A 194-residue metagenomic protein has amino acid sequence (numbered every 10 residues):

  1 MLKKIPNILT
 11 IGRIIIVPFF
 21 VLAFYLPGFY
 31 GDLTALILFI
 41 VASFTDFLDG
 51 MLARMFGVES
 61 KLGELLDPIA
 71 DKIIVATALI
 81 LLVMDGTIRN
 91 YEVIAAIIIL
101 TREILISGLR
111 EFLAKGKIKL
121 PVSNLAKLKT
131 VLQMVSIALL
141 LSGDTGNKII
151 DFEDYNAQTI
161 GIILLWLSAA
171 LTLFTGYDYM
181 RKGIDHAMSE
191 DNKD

Functional and structural regions predicted by a protein language model:
M1-N7, V17, P27, A35-S43 (+2 more regions): C-terminal membrane-associated helical module and adjoining short loops/tails
L2-K3, I11-I15, E64-D67: Hydrophobic alpha-helical transmembrane segments of integral membrane proteins, especially lipid-exposed positions
T10, S60, S123: Residue-level signal for threonine
G12-F19, A70-L79, I106-S107, K129-L141: Core segments of transmembrane alpha-helices that mediate helix-helix packing or line hydrophobic substrate/ligand
I14, I37-I40, I69, I97-L100 (+2 more regions): Residue-level signature of the transmembrane alpha-helical core of multi-pass small-molecule transporters
I15, F44-L52, I69, I73 (+2 more regions): Active-site His/Glu-centered metal-binding helix of metallohydrolases
I16-L65, A78-I98, N156-L171: Membrane-embedded alpha-helical segments that form the functional core of polytopic membrane enzymes, especially those
I104-F112: Membrane-water interface of transmembrane alpha-helices
